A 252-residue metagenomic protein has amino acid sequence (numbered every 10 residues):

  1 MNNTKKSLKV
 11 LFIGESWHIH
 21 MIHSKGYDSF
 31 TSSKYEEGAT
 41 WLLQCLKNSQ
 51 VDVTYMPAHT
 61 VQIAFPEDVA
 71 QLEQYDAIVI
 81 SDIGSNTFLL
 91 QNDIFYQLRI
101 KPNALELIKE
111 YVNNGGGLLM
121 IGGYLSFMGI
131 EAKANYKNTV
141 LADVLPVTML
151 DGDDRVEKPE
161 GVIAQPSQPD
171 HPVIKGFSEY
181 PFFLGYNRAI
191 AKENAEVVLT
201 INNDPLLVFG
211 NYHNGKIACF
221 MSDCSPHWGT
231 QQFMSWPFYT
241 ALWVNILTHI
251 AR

Functional and structural regions predicted by a protein language model:
M1-N2, K6-L8, H18-S24, A39 (+1 more regions): An acidic, glycine-rich "communication" segment
M1-S81, I121-M128, Q231, V244-H249: Aromatic-Pro/Gly-enriched surface loop or interdomain linker that acts as a lid/target-recognition segment
V10-L11, W17, L72-I130, H213-F220: Short alpha-beta junction capping motif
M21-K34, F88-I100, G129-Y136, Q232-S235: Short, flexible/disordered intra-domain loops and linkers
I63-V69, E106, N202-L206: Alpha-helical scaffolding within the catalytic cores of extracellular/periplasmic polymer-degrading hydrolases
K137, D153-R155, K216-W228, M234-Y239 (+2 more regions): Active-site-proximal C-terminal subdomain of hydrolase catalytic domains
N202-K216: Short, surface-exposed beta-strand/loop micro-motifs that present aromatic residues
